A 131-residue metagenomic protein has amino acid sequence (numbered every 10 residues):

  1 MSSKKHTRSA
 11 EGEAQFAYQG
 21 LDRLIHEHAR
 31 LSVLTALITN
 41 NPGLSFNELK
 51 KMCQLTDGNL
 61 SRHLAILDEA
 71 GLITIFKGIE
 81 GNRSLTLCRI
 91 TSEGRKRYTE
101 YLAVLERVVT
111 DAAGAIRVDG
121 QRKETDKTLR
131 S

Functional and structural regions predicted by a protein language model:
S2-F16, T35, K96-S131: Amphipathic alpha-helical dimerization/coiled-coil segments that flank or bridge DNA-binding/regulatory modules
F16-N59, E80-G81, L85-R89: N-terminal helix-turn-helix DNA-binding core of bacterial DNA-binding proteins
L21, T56-G58, L67, T110 (+1 more regions): Intrinsic-disorder/low-complexity regions
R62: DNA-binding alpha-helical recognition surfaces that contact promoter or target DNA
A65-R117: Charged, amphipathic alpha-helical coiled-coil/dimerization segments
